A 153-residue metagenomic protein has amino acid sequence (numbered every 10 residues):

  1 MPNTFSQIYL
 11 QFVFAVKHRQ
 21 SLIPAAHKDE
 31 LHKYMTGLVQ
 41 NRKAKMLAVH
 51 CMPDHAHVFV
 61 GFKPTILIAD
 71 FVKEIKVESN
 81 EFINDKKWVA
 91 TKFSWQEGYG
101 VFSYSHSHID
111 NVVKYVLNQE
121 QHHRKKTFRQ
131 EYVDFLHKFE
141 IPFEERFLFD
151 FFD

Functional and structural regions predicted by a protein language model:
M1-D153: Basic nucleic-acid-binding interfaces
